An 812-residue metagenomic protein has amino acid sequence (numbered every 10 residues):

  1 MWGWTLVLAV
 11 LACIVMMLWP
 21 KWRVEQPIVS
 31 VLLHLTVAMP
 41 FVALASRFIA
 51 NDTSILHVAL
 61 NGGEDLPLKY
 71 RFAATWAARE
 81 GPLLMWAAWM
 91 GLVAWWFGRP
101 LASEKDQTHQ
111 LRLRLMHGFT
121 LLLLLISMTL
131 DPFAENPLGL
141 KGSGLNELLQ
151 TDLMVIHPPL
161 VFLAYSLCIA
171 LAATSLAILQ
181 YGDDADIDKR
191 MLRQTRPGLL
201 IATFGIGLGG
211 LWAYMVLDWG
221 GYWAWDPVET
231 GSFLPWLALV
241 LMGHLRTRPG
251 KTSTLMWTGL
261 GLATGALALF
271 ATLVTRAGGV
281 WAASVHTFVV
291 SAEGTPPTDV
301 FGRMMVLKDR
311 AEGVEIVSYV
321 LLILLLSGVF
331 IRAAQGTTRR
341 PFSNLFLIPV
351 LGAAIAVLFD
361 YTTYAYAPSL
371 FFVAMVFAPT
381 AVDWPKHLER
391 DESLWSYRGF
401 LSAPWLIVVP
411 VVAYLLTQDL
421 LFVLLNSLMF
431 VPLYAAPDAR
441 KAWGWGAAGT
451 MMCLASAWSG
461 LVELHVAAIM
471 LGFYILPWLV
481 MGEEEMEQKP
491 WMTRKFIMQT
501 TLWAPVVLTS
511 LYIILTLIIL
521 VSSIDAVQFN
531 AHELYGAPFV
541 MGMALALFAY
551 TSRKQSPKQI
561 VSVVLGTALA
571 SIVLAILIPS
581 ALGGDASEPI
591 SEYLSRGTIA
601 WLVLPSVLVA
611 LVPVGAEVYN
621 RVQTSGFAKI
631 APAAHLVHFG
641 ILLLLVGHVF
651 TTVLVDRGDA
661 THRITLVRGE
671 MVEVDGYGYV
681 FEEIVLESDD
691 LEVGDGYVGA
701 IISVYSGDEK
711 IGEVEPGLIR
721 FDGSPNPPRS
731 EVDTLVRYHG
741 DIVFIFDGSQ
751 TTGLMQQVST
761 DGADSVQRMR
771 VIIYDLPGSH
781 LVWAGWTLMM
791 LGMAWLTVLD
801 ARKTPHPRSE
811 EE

Functional and structural regions predicted by a protein language model:
M1, W22-G81, Q110-L145, Q150 (+3 more regions): Transmembrane helix-loop-helix hairpins at membrane boundaries of multipass inner-membrane proteins
M1-W22, L32-M39, T53, P227-L234 (+5 more regions): Contiguous transmembrane helix-bundle modules in multi-pass membrane proteins
W22-A38, W96-L121, Q180-L200, R248-L262 (+5 more regions): Membrane-interfacial loop-to-helix junctions in multi-pass inner-membrane proteins
V37-A59, L66, A73-A94, G98 (+9 more regions): Transmembrane-helix bundle segments that line or gate the permeation/cavity pathway in multi-pass membrane proteins
A38-H57, L123-A134, F204-A213, A268-G279 (+4 more regions): C-terminal TM-helix exit segments that contain a strictly Trp-centered aromatic cap at the helix terminus
P82-L83, W89-N136, L140-G210: A conserved hydrophobic secondary-structure block that centers on an alpha-helix together with its immediately flanking
L208-V228, V280-V285: Interfacial helix-loop-helix junctions of multi-pass membrane proteins
E673-R768, I772-L776: Extracytosolic and intramembrane catalytic regions of membrane-associated proteins in envelope/secretory systems
